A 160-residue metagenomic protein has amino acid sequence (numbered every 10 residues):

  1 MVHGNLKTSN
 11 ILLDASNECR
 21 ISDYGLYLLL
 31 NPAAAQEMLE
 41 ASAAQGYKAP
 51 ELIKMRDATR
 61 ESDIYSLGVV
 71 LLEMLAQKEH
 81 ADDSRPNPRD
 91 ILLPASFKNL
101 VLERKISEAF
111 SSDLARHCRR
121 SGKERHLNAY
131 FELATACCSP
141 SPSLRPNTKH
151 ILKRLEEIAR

Functional and structural regions predicted by a protein language model:
M1-D14: Catalytic-loop of the protein kinase fold
E37-L52: Conserved activation segment of eukaryotic-like protein kinases, specifically the C-terminal portion of the activation
K54-R60: Activation segment
D63: Conserved catalytic-loop aspartate of Hanks-type protein kinases
F97-S143: C-terminal lobe substrate-recognition/regulatory segment of protein kinase catalytic domains
S139-L144, H150-R160: Terminal C-lobe "cap" of eukaryotic-type protein kinase domains
